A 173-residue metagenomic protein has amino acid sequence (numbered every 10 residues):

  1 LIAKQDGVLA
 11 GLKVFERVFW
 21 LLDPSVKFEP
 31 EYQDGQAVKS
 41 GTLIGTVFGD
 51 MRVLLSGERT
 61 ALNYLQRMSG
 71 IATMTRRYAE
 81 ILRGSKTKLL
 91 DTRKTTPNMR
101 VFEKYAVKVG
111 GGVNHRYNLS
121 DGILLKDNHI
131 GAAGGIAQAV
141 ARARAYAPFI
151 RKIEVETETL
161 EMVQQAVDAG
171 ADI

Functional and structural regions predicted by a protein language model:
L1-A169: Acidic/glycine-rich phosphate/pyrophosphate-binding loops and surrounding catalytic core that coordinate Mg2+
D172: Receiver (REC) domain switch/active-site residues of two-component response regulators
